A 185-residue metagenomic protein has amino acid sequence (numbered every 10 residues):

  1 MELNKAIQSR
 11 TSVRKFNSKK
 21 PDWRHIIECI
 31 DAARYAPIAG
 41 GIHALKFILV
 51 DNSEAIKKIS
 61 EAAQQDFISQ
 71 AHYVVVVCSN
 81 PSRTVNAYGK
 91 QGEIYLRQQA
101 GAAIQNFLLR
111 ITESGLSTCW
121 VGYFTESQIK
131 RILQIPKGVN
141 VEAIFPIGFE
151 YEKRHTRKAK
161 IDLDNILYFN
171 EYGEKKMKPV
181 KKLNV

Functional and structural regions predicted by a protein language model:
M1-V185: Acidic, surface-exposed loops and disordered segments
